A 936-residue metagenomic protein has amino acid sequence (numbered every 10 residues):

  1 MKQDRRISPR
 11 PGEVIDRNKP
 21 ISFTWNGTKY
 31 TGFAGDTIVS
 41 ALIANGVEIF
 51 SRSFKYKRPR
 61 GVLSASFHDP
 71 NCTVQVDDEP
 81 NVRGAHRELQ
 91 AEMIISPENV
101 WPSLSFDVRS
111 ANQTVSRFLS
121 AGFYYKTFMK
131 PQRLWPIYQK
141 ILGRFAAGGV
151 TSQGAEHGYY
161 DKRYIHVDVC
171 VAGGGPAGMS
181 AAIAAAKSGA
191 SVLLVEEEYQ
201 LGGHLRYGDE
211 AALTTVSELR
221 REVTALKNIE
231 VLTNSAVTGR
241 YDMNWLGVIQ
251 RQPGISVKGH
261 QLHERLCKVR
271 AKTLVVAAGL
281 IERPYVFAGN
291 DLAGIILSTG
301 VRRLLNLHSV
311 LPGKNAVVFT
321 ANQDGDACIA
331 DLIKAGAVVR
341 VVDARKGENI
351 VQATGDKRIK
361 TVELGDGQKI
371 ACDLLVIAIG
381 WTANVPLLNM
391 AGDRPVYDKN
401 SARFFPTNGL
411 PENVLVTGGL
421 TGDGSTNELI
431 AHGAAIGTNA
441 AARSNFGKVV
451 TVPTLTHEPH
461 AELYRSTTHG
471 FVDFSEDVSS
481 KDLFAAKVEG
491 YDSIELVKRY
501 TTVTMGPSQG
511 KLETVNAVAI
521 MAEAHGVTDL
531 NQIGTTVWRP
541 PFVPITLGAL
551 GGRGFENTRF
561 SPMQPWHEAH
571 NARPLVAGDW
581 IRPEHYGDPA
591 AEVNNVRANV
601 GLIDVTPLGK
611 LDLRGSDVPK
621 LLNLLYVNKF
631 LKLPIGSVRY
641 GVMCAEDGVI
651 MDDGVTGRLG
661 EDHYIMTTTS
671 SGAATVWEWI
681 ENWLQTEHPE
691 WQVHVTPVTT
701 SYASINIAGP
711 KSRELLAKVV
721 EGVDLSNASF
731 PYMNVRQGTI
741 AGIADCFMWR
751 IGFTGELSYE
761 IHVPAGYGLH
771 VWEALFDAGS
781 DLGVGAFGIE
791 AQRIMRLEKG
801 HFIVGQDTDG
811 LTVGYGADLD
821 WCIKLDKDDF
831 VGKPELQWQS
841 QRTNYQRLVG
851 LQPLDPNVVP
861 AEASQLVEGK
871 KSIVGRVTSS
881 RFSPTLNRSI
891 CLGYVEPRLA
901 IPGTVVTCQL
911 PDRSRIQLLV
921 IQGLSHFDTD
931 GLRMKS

Functional and structural regions predicted by a protein language model:
K2-E556, S701: Residues forming the flavin
W25, V76, L364-D366, A577 (+3 more regions): Structural motif
S40-F50, L611, S616-L633, E714 (+1 more regions): A short, contiguous, amphipathic alpha-helix enriched in charged residues
L280, A590-T606, I650-H663, V695-V698 (+1 more regions): Residues forming anionic-ligand binding surfaces in small-molecule and nucleic-acid pockets of primarily soluble enzymes
T426-L429, T504-N516, V576, G601-R614 (+1 more regions): Conserved phosphate/anionic-ligand binding catalytic regions in large, soluble enzymes, centered on
N516, A524-C644, V649-M651: Acidic, proline/glycine-enriched N-terminal capping motif
E568, R582, G660-D662, T668-S936: Conserved, structured C-terminal
L631-D662, T667-W679: Well-ordered mid-protein domain cores that form the structural environment of catalytic cofactors
